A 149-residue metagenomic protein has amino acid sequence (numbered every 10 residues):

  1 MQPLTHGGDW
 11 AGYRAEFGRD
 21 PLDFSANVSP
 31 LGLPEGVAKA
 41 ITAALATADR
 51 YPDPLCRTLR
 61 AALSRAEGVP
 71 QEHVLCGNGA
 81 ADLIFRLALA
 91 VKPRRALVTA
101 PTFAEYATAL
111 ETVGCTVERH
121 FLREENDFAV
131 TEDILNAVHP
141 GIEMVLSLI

Functional and structural regions predicted by a protein language model:
M1-R50, D133, G141-S147: N-terminal "arm"/small-domain region of PLP-dependent enzymes with the aminotransferase-like
T47-R50, E72-H73, P93-L97: Short active-site oxyanion
P52, S64-R86: Short loop-beta-helix segment that forms the pyridoxal 5′-phosphate
P70, V113-G114: Short, structured coil segments at secondary-structure junctions
N78, A100, I149: Glycine-rich, N-terminal phosphate-binding loop of Rossmann-like dinucleotide-binding domains
A88-E111: Conserved PLP-anchoring active-site segment centered on the Schiff-base-forming lysine
E118, E124-I149: Active-site phosphate-binding strand-loop segment of PLP-dependent enzymes
